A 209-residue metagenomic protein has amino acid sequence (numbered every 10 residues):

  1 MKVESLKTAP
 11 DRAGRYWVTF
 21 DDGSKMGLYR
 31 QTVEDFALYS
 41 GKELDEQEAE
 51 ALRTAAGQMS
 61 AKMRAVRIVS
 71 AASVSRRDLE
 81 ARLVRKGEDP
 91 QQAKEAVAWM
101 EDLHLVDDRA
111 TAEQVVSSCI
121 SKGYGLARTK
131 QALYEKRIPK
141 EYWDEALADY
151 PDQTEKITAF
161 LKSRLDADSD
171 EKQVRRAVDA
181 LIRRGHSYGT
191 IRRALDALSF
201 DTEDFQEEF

Functional and structural regions predicted by a protein language model:
M1-F209: An alpha-helical, amphipathic repeat domain used for nucleic-acid recognition, typified by the mTERF helical solenoid
